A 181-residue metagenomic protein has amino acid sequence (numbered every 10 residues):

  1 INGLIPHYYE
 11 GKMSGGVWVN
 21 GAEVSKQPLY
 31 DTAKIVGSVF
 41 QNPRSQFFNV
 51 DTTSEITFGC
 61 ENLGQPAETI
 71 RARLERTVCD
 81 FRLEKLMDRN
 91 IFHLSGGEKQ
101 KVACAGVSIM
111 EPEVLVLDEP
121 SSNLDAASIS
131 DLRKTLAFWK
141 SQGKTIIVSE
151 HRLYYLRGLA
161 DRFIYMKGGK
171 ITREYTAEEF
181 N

Functional and structural regions predicted by a protein language model:
K12-A22: Conserved ABC transporter NBD signature motif
E68-L86: Conserved ABC ATPase "signature" region
N90-L94, E98: Conserved ABC ATPase signature
C104-A105: Hydrophobic anchor residue at the start of the ABC signature
L115-D118: Catalytic Walker B motif of ABC-type/P-loop ATPase nucleotide-binding domains
E150-H151: H-loop/switch region of ABC-family ATPase nucleotide-binding domains
K170-N181: Conserved beta-strand-loop-alpha-helix hinge in the C-terminal portion of ABC ATPase nucleotide-binding domains
